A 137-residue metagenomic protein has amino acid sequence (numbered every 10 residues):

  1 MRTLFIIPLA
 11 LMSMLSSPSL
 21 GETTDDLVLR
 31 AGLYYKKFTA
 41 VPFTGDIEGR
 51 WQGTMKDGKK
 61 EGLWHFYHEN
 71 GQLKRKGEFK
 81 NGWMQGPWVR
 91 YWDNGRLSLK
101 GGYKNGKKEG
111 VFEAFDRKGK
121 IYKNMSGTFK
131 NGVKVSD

Functional and structural regions predicted by a protein language model:
R2-P8: Sec-dependent signal peptide recognition, specifically the positively charged N-region followed immediately by
F5, M14-D137: Glycine/tyrosine- and acidic-biased, solvent-exposed loop/turn segments at the edges of beta-strands
